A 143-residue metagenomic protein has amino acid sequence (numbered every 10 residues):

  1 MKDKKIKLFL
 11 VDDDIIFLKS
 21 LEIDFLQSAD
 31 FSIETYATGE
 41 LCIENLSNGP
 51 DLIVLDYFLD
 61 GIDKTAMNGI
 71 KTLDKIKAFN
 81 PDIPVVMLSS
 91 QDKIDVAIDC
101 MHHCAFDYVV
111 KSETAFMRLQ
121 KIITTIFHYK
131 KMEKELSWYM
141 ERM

Functional and structural regions predicted by a protein language model:
K2-I6, D14-D24, S28-A29, S47-W138: N-terminal membrane insertion elements
T35-E44, T65-G69: Helix N-cap/capping motif at the beta->alpha junctions
Y139-M143: Signal-transducing coiled-coil linker helix
